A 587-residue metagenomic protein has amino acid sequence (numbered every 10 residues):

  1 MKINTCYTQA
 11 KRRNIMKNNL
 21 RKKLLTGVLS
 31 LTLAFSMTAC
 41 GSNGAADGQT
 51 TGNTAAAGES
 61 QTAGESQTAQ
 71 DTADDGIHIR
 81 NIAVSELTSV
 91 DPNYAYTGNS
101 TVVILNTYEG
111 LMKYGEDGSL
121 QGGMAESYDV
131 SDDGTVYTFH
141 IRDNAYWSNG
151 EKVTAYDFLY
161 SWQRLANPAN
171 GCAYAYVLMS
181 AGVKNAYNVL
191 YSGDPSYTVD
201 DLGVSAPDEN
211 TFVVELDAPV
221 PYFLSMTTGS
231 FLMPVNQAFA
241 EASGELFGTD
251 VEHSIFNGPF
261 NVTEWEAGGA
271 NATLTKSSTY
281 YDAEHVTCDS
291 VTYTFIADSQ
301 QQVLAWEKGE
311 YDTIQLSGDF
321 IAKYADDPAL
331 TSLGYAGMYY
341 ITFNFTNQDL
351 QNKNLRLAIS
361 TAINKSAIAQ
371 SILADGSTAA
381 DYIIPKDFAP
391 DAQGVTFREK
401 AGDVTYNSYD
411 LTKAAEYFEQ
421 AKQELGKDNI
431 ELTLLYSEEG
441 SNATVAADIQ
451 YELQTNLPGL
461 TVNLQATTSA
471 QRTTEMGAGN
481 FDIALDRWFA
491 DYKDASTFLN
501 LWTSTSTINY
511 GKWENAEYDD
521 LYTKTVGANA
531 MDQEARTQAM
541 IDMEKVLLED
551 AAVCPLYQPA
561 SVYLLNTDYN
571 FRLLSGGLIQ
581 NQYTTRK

Functional and structural regions predicted by a protein language model:
I82-D132, I255: N-terminal lobe/hinge region of extracytoplasmic solute-binding protein
E126-L178, V213, E307, D349-Q351: Aromatic- and charge-enriched surface segment that lines or borders ligand/interaction sites
A173-A238: Surface-exposed binding/hinge segments that line and control ligand-binding clefts or catalytic entry sites
E209-N210, L216-V286, S290, Q300-Q301: Gly/Pro-rich hinge or "lid" segments in bacterial periplasmic/extracellular proteins
S278-K323: Ligand-site clamp/hinge motif
Q370, G402-S408, G459-R472, T497-N566: Extracytoplasmic/peripheral linker and loop segments enriched in polar/acidic and small residues with frequent Thr/Pro
T378-Q420, S441-A443: Structural transition elements
Y563-K587: Long beta-strand-rich cores associated with HINT superfamily self-processing modules
